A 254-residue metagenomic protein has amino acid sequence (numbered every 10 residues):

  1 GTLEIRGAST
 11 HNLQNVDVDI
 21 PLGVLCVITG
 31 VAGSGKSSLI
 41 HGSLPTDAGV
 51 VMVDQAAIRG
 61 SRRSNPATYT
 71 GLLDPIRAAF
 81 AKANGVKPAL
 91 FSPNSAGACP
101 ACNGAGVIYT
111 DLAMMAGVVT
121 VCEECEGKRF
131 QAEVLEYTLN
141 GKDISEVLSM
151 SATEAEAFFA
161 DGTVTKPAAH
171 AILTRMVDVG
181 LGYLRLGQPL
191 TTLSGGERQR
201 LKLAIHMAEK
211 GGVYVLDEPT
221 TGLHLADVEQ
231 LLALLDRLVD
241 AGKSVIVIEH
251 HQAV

Functional and structural regions predicted by a protein language model:
G1-V254: Conserved phosphate-binding elements of NTP-dependent enzyme cores
